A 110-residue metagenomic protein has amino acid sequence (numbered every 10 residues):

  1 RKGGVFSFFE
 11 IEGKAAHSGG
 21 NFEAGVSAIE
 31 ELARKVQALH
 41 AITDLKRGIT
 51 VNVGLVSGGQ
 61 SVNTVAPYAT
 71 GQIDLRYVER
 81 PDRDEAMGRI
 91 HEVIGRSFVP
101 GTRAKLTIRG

Functional and structural regions predicted by a protein language model:
R1-K2: Acidic/histidine-rich catalytic neighborhood of metal-dependent amide-processing enzymes
V5-G110: Metal-dependent amide/peptide-bond hydrolase catalytic core, centered on the "pita-bread" metallohydrolase fold
